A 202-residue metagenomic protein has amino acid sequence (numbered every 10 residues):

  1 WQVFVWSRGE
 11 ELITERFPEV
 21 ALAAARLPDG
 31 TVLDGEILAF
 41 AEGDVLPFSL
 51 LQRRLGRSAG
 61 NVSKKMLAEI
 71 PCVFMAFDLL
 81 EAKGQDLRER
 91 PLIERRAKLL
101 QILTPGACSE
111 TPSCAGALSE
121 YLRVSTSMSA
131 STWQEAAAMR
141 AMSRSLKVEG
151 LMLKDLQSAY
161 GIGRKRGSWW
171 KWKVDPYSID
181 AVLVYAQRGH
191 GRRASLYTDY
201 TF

Functional and structural regions predicted by a protein language model:
W1-T201: Catalytic cores of nucleic-acid ligases and guanylyltransferases
